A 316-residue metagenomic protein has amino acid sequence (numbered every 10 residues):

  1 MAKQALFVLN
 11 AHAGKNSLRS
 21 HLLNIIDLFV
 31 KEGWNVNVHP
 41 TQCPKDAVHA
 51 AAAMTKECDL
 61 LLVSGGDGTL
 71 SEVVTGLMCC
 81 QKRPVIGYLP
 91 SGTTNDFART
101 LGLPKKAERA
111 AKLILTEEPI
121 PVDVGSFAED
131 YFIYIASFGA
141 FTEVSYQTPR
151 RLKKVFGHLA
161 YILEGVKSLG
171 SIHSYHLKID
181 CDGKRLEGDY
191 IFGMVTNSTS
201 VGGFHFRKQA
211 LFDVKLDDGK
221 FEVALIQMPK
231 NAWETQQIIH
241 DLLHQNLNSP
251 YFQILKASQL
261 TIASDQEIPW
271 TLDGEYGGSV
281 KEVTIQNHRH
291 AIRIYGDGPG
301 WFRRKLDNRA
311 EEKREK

Functional and structural regions predicted by a protein language model:
M1-S64, W301, N308-K316: ATP/NTP phosphate-donor binding region
A2-K3, P84, S258: Nucleotide donor/acceptor-binding cores
E32, T41, C79-M194: Catalytic core of DAGKc-family lipid kinases
T69-K82: Short Gly/Thr/Asp-enriched flexible loops that form oxyanion-binding sites at enzyme active sites
D130-E143, E187-T196, V201-G202, E222-L225 (+3 more regions): Short hydrophobic-aromatic micro-motifs
L152-L159, S198-P229: Gly/Ser/Thr-rich active-site loops/lids in small-molecule metabolic enzymes that frequently grip phosphoryl groups
C181, D213-D218, L225-K316: ATP/nucleoside-binding phosphotransfer catalytic cores, i.e., glycine-rich phosphate-binding loops
